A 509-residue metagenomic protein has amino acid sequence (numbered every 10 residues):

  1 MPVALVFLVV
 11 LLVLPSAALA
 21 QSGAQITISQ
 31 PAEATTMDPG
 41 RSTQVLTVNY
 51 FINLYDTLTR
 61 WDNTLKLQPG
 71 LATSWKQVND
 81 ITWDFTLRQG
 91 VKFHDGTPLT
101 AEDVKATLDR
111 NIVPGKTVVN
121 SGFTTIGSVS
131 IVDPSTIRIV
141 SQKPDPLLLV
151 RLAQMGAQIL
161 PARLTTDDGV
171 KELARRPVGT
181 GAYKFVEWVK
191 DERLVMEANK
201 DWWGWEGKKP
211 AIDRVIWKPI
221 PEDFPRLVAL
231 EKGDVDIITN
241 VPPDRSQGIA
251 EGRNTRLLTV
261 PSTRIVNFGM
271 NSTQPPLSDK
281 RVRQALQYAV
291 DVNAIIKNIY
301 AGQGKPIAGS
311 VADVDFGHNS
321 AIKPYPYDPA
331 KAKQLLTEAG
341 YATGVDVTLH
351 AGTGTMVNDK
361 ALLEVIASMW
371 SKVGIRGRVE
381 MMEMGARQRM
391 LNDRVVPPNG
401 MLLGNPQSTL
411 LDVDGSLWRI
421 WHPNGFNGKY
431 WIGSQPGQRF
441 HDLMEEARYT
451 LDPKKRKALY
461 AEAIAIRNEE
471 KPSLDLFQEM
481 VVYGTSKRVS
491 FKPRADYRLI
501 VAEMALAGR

Functional and structural regions predicted by a protein language model:
P2, Q21, K76, S121-L164 (+1 more regions): Surface-exposed binding/hinge segments that line and control ligand-binding clefts or catalytic entry sites
I26, P146, V189-R193, A198 (+4 more regions): Detector for C-terminal structural segments
S29-N79, D109, V178: N-terminal lobe/hinge region of extracytoplasmic solute-binding protein
A32-V48, L71-A72, T97, V119-N120 (+5 more regions): A structural "hinge/loop" feature
K66, A153-P210, R214-I216, E222-F224 (+2 more regions): Gly/Pro-rich hinge or "lid" segments in bacterial periplasmic/extracellular proteins
T73-T117, V132, R138-V140, A229 (+1 more regions): Aromatic- and charge-enriched surface segment that lines or borders ligand/interaction sites
Y183, K305-E338, T353-L362: Structural transition elements
D201-G248, R376: Ligand-site clamp/hinge motif
